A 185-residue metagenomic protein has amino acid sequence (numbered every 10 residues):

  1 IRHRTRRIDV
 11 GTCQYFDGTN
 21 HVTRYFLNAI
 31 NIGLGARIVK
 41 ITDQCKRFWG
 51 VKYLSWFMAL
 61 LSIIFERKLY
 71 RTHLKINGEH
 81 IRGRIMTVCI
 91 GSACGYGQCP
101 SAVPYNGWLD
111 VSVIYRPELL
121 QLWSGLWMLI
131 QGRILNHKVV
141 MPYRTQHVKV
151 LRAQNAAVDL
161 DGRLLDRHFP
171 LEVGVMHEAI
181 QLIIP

Functional and structural regions predicted by a protein language model:
I1-M86: Catalytic core of DAGKc-family lipid kinases
H3-R6, F65-R67, G95, M141-Y143 (+2 more regions): Short solvent-exposed loop/turn micro-motifs enriched in small/polar/acidic residues
I8-V10, L69-R71, I85, C99 (+3 more regions): Short, acidic/polar N-cap/turn motifs at the starts of alpha helices
N31, G35, C89-P100, L164: Glycine-rich phosphate/pyrophosphate-binding beta-alpha loops
K46-S55, S101-L122: Gly/Ser/Thr-rich active-site loops/lids in small-molecule metabolic enzymes that frequently grip phosphoryl groups
I76-N77, R82, N106, V113-P185: ATP/nucleoside-binding phosphotransfer catalytic cores, i.e., glycine-rich phosphate-binding loops
M86, I90-C94, I114-E118: Histidine- and/or cysteine-centered catalytic micro-motif in compact active-site loops
